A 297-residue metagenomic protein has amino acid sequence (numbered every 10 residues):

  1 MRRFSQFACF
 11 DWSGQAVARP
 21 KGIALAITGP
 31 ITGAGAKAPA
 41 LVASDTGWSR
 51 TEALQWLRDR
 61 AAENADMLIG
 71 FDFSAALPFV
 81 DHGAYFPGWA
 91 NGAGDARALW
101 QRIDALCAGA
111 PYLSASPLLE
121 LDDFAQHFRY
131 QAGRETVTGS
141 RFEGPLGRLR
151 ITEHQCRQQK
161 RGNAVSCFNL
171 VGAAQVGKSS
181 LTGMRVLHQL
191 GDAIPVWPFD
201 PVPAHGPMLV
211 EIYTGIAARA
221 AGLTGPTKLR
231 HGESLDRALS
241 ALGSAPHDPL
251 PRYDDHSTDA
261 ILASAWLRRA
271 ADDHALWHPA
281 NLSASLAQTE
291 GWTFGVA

Functional and structural regions predicted by a protein language model:
R2-A8, W12-A297: RNase H-like (RuvC/DEDD) metal-dependent nuclease/polynucleotide-processing core
